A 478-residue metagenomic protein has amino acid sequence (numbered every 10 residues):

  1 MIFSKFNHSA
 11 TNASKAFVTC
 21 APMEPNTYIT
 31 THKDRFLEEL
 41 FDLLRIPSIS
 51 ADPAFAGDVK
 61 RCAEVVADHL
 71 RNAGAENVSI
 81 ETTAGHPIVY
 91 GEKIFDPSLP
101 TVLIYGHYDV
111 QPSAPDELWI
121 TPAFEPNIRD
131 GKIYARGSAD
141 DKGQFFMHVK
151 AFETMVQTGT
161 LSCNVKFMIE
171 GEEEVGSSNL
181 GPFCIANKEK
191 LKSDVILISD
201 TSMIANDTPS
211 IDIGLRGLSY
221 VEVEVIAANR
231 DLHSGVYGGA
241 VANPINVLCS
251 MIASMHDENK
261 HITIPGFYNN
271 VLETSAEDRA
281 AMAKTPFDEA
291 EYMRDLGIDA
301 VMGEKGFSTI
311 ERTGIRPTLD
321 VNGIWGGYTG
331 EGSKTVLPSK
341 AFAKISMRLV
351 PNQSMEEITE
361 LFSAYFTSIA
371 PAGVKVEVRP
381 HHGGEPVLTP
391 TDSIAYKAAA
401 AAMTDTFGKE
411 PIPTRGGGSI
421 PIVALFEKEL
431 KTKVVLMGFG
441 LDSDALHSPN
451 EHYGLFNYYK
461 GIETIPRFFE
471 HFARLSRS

Functional and structural regions predicted by a protein language model:
K5, T11, V18-T19: Short, positively charged and aromatic/hydrophobic N-terminal segments
M23-D116, K340, E357: N-terminal helical capping/dimerization or prosegment-like subdomains of hydrolases acting on amide or phosphate bonds
A84, Y108-V110, M168-G176, S199-M203 (+3 more regions): Acidic, glycine-rich active-site loops and adjacent beta-strand->loop/helix elements that engage anionic groups
L99-K166, K460: Active-site metal-coordination/substrate-binding segment of hydrolases, especially metallo-dependent peptidases
I133, A139-I213, R477-S478: Acidic/histidine-rich catalytic neighborhood of metal-dependent amide-processing enzymes
A205-N206, T263-K340, P351-L361, I369 (+1 more regions): An extended, acidic, His-containing surface patch that forms the Zn2+-binding/catalytic region of metallohydrolases
S210-I226: Flexible glycine/proline-rich, aromatic-decorated loop/lid segments
G238-K260: A short core secondary-structure module
